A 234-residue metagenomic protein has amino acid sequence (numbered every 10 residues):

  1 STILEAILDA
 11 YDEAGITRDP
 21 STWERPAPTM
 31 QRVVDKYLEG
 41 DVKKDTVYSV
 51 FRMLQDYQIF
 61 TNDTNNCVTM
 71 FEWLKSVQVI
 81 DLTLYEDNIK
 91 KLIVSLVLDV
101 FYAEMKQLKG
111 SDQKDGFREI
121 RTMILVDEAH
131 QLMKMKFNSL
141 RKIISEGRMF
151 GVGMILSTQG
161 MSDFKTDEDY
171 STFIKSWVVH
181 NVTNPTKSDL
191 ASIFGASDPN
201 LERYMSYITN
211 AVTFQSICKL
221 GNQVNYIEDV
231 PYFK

Functional and structural regions predicted by a protein language model:
S1-V152, K165-E168, S206-Q223: P-loop NTPase motor domains
Q55-T61, I155-Q159, F194-D198: A short linear-motif detector with a strong N-terminal bias
Q78-I80, I155, S176-V178: Hydrophobic/aromatic beta-strand patches that form the interior of the parallel beta-sheet core in alpha/beta enzyme
Y85, A129, Q159-M161, V182-T183: An acidic- and aromatic-residue-enriched active-site/binding cleft used to recognize and process polar
M149-V152, S157-D163, N181: Conserved H-loop
S162, E168-K234: P-loop NTPase motor core of the ASCE superfamily
